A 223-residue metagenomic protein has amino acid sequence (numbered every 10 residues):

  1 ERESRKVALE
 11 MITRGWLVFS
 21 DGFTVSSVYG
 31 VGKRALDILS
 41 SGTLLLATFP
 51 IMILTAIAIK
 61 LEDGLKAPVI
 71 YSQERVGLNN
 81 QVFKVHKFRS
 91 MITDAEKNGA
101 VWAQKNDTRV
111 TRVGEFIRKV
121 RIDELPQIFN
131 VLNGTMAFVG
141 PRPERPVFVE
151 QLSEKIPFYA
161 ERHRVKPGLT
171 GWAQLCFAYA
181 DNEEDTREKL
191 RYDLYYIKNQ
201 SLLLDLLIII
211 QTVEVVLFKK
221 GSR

Functional and structural regions predicted by a protein language model:
R2, K6-A8, I70-R109, T170-K189: Short, glycine-rich, amphipathic interfacial segments at transmembrane boundaries or analogous
E3-T43, Q73, A178-S201: Glycine-rich flexible loop motifs, especially short His-Gly-Gly/GGXG/HXGH segments used as catalytic or interaction
S4-K6, I57, F148: Short glycine-/acidic-enriched loop or helix-start segments at secondary-structure transitions that form or flank
E10, S26-L36, V69, D107-G114 (+4 more regions): Alpha-helical membrane and juxtamembrane elements of multi-pass inner-membrane transport and channel proteins
F23, I156-R223: C-terminal terminal-structure detector
S26-D94, N130, L207-R223: A hydrophobic, helix-centered structural microdomain
A56, Y71, T111-E115, Y192: Positions in alpha-helical segments
A103-K166, I208-T212, V216: A short, structured surface patch at a secondary-structure boundary
